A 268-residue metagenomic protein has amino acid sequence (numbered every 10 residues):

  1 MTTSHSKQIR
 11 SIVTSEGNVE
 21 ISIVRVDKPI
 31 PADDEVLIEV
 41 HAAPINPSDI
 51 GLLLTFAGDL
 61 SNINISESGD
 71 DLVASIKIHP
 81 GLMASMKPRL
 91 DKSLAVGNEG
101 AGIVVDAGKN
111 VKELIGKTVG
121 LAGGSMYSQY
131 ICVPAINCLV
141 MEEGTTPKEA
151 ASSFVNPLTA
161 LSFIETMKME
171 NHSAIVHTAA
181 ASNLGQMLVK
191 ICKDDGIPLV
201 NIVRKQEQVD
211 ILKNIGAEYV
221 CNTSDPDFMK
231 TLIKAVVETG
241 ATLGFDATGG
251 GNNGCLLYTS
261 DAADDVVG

Functional and structural regions predicted by a protein language model:
T3-S4, V26-G100: N-terminal glycine-rich beta->alpha transition that marks the start or flank of a dinucleotide-binding site
A84-L90, V96-G123: A glycine-/small-residue-rich N-terminal strand-loop-strand element that serves as the cofactor-binding glycine loop
G123-A135: A structural motif shared across PLP-dependent enzymes of the aminotransferase-like
T145-S152: Short pre-catalytic strand/loop immediately N-terminal to key active-site residues, enriched for Gly-Thr
S153-P226: Mid-domain Rossmann-like dinucleotide-binding core that forms the NAD(H)/NADP(H) cofactor-binding site
Y219-S260: Glycine-rich cofactor phosphate-binding loops and adjacent beta1-alpha1 units of small-molecule cofactor enzyme domains
Y258-G268: Single conserved hydrophobic/aromatic residue that forms the stacking wall/gate of nucleotide- or nucleobase-binding
